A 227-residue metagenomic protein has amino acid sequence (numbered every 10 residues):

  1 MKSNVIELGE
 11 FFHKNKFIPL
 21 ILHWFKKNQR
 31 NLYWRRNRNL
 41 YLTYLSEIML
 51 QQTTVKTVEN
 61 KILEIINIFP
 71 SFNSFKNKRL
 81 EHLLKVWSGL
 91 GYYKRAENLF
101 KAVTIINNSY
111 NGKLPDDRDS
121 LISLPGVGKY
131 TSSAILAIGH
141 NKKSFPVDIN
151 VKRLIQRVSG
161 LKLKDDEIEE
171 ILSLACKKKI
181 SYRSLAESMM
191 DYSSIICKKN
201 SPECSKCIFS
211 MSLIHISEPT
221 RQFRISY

Functional and structural regions predicted by a protein language model:
N4-H13, P19, W24-S212, S217: Catalytic cores of DNA base-excision repair glycosylases
I214-E218, Q222-Y227: Single conserved hydrophobic/aromatic residue that forms the stacking wall/gate of nucleotide- or nucleobase-binding
